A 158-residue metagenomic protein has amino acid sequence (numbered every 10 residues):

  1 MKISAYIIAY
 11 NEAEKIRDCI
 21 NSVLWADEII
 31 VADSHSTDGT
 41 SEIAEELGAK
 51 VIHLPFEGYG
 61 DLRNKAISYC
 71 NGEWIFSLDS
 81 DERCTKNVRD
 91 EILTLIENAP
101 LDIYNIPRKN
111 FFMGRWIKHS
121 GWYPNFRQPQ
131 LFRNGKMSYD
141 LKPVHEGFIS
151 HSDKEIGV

Functional and structural regions predicted by a protein language model:
K2-S4: Cell-envelope/extracellular polymer assembly enzymes that use nucleotide-activated donors
I7-W25: Short, well-formed alpha-helical segments that are part of the catalytic scaffolds of diverse glycosyltransferases
R17, D38-L47, N87-V88: Acidic helix N-cap motif at the loop->helix transition within catalytic regions of sugar-transfer enzymes
S22, D33-I43, D79: A conserved acidic beta->alpha catalytic loop
W25, E46-G48, H151: Short, structured coil segments at secondary-structure junctions
A32, L54, F76-S80: Catalytic metal- and UDP-sugar-binding loop of GT-A-like glycosyltransferases, i.e., residues flanking the conserved
S41-Y69: Conserved donor nucleotide-binding strand/loop of the catalytic core
D61-I67, E73-L78, T85-V158: Catalytic-site signature of metal-activated, phosphate-bearing donor transferases, centered on the GT-A/GT-A-like
